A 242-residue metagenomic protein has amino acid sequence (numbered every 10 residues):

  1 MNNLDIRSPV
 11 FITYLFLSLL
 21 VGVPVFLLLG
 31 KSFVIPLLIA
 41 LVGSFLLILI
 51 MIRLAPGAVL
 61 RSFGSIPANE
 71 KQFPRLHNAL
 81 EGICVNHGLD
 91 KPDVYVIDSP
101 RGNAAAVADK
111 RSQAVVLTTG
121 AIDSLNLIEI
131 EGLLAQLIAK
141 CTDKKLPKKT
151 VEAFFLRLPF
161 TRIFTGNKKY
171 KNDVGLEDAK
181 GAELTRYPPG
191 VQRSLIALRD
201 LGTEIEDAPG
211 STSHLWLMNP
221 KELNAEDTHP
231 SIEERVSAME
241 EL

Functional and structural regions predicted by a protein language model:
M1-R101, F160-K168, G202: Hydrophobic or amphipathic, alpha-helical segments that drive membrane association/targeting
P56, L80, L117, Q136 (+3 more regions): Residue-level signature of catalytic and energy-coupling elements of molecular machines, predominantly ATP/GTP-dependent
E81-C84, K171-Y187: An active-site-proximal "capping" alpha-helix that borders the catalytic cofactor pocket
G88-S112, G181-L242: Active-site-proximal gating segments in proteases and membrane effectors
I97, L117-A121: A secondary-structure boundary/capping signal
V116, N126-D143: Short alpha-helix carrying the canonical HExxH Zn2+-binding catalytic motif
I138-F154, P188-P189: Catalytic Zn2+-binding segment of zinc metalloproteases
L156-V174, G181: Post-HExxH zinc-binding segment in Zn-dependent metallohydrolases
